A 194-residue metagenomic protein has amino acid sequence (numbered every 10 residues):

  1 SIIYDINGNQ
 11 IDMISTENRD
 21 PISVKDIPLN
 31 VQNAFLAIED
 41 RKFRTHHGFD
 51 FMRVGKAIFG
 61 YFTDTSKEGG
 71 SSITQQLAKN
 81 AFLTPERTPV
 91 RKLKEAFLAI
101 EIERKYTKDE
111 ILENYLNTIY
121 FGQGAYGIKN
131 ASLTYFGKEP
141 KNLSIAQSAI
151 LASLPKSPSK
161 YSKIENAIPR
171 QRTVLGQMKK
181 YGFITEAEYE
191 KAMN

Functional and structural regions predicted by a protein language model:
S1-R53, Y61-F62, I145-N194: Membrane-proximal periplasmic segments of bacterial cell-envelope enzymes, especially penicillin-binding proteins
A37, K56, E113: Phosphate-coordinating loops and pocket residues in cytosolic domains that bind phosphorylated ligands
K56-T63, F136: Short edge-strand/loop segments of extracellular domains
S66-N194: Non-catalytic, structured segments within soluble enzyme domains
